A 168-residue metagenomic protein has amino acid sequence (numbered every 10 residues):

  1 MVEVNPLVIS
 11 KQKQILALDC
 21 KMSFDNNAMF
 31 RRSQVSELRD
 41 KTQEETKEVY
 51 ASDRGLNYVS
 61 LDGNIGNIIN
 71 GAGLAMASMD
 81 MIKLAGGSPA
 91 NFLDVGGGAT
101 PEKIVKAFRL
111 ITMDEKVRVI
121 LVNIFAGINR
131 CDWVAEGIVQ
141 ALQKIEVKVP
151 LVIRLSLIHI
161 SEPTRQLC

Functional and structural regions predicted by a protein language model:
M1-M22: Conserved metal-phosphate-binding beta-hairpin within the catalytic cores of diverse ATP-dependent phosphoryl-transfer
M1-V4, V49-Y50, G55, S88-L93 (+1 more regions): Flexible, glycine/charged-enriched surface loops at secondary-structure junctions
R31-Y58: Long, charged amphipathic helices and adjacent flexible linkers at domain junctions
N70-K106: Short glycine-cluster motifs
D94-V134: A structural-propensity feature for long, helix-poor, extended segments
V152-R154: Metallocofactor- and cofactor-centric catalytic cores in central/energy metabolism, strongly enriched
I158-C168: Single conserved hydrophobic/aromatic residue that forms the stacking wall/gate of nucleotide- or nucleobase-binding
